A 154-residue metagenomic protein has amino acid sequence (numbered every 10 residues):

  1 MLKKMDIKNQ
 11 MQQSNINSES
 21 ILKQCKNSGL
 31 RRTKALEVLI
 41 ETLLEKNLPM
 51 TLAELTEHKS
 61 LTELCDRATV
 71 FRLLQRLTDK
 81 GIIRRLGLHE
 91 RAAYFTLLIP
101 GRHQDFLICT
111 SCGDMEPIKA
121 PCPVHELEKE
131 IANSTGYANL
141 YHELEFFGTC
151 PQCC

Functional and structural regions predicted by a protein language model:
M1-N15: Short, intrinsically disordered or compositionally biased N-terminal tails of bacterial proteins
M11-I40: Short alpha-helical segments that sit at the start of domains
Q24, E41-K46, K80: Short amphipathic alpha-helical elements of helix-turn-helix/winged-helix folds
L30, L44-N47, L61: Short helix-capping/hinge SLiMs at alpha-helix to coil transitions
P49-H58: Short acidic, hydrophobic short linear motifs in intrinsically disordered regions
V70-G81: Basic amphipathic alpha-helical segments that dock to polyanions
K80-C154: Non-DNA-binding regulatory cores of transcription-related proteins, predominantly C-terminal effector-binding
